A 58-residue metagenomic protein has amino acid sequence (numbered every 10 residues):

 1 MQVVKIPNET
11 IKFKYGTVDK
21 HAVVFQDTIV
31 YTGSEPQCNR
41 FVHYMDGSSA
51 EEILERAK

Functional and structural regions predicted by a protein language model:
M1-A22, D46, A50-R56: Short N-terminal "domain-start" leader segments that mark the transition from disordered tails or signal peptides into
V4, I29-V30: Local beta-strand/beta-hairpin segments that build beta-sheet-rich folds
V24-F25, Y31-A57: A short, charged, amphipathic alpha-helix used as a generic interaction element across diverse proteins
